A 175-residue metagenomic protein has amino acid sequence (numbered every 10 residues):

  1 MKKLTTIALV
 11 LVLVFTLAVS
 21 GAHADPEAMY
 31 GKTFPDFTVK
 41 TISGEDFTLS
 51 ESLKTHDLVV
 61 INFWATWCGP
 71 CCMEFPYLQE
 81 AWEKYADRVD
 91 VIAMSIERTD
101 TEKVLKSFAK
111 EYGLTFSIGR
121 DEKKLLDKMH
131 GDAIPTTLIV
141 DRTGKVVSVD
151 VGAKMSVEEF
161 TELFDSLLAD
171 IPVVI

Functional and structural regions predicted by a protein language model:
M1-A8: Bacterial N-terminal signal peptides that target proteins for export
A8-T16: Bacterial N-terminal signal peptides
F15-D36, L53-T55: N-proximal helix/coil linker or "cap" segments that precede and/or mark the start of modular domains
T38-V59: A short beta-strand-turn-helix
H56-V59, F63-W67, A133: Short pre-active-site segment immediately N-terminal to redox-active cysteine/selenocysteine motifs in thiol-based
V60-I61, V91, T137: Hydrophobic beta-strand anchors of alpha/beta hydrolase catalytic cores
C72-Y112, K123-K128: Structural microenvironment flanking redox-active thiols in thiol-disulfide oxidoreductases
S107-T115, R120-L168: Thiol/disulfide oxidoreductase modules built on the thioredoxin-like
